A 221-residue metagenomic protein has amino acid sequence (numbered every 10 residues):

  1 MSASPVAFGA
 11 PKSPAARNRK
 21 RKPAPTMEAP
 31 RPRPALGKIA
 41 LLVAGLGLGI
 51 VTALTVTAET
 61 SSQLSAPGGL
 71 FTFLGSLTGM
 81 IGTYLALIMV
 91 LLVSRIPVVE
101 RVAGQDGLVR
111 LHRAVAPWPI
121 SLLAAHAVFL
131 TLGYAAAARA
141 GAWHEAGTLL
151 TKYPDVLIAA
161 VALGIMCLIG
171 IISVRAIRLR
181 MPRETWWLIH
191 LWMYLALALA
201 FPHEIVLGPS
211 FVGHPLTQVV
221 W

Functional and structural regions predicted by a protein language model:
S2-W221: Membrane-embedded alpha-helical bundles that constitute the cytochrome b-like, heme-associated redox core of multi-pass
